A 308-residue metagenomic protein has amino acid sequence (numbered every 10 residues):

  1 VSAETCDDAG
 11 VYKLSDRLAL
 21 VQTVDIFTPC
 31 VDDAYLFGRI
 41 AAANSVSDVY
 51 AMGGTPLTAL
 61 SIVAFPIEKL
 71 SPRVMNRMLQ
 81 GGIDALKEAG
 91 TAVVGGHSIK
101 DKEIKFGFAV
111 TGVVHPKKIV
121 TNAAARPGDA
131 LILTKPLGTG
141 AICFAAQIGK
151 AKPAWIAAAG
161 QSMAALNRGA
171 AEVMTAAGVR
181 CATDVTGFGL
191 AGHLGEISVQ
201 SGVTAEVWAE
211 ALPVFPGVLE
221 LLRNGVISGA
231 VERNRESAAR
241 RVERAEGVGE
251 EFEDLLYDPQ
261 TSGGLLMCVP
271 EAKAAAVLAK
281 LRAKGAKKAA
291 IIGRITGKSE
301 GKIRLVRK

Functional and structural regions predicted by a protein language model:
V1-K308: Helix-biased detector of long, well-ordered alpha-helical tracts
